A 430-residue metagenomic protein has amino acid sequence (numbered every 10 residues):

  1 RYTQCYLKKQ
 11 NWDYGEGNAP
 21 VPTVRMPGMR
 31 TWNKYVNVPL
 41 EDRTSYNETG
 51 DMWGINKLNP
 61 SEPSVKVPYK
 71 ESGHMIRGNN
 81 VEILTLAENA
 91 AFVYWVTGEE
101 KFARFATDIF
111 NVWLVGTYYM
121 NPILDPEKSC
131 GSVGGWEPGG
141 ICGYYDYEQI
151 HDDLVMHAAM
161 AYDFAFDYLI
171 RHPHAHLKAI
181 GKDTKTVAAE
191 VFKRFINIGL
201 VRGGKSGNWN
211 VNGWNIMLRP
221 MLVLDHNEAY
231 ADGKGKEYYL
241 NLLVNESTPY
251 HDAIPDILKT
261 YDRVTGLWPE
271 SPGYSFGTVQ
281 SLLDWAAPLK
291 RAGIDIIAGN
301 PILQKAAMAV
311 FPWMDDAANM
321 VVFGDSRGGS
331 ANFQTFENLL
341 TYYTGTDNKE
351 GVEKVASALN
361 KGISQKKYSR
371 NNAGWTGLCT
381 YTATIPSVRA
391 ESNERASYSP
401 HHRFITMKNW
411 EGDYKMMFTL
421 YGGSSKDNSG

Functional and structural regions predicted by a protein language model:
R1-C5, R25, P39-L40, E99 (+7 more regions): Short, structured coil/loop segments at alpha-helix boundaries
R1-G73: Long, low-complexity, polar/charged, intrinsically disordered or flexibly structured peripheral segments
K8-Q10, V21, N47, K259 (+3 more regions): Exposed boundary/loop context
Y14-E16, P27, T49, W53 (+7 more regions): Feature targets compositionally biased, intrinsically disordered low-complexity regions with long contiguous runs
S64-I83, T117, K408-W410, M417: Amphipathic repeat-derived elements
H74-M308, W313-M314, S326-R327: Aromatic-lined, polymer-binding surfaces characteristic of secreted/periplasmic polysaccharide-degrading enzymes
P269-G430: Extended polysaccharide-engagement surfaces of secreted carbohydrate-active enzymes
